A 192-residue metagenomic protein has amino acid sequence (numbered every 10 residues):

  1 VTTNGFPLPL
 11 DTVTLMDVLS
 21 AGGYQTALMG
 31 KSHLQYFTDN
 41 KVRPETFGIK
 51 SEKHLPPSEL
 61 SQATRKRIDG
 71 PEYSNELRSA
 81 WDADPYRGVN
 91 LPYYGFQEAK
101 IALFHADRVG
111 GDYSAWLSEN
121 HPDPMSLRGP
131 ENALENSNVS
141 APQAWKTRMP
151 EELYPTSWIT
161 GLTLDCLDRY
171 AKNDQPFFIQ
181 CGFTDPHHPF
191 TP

Functional and structural regions predicted by a protein language model:
V1-P192: Formylglycine-dependent sulfatase
